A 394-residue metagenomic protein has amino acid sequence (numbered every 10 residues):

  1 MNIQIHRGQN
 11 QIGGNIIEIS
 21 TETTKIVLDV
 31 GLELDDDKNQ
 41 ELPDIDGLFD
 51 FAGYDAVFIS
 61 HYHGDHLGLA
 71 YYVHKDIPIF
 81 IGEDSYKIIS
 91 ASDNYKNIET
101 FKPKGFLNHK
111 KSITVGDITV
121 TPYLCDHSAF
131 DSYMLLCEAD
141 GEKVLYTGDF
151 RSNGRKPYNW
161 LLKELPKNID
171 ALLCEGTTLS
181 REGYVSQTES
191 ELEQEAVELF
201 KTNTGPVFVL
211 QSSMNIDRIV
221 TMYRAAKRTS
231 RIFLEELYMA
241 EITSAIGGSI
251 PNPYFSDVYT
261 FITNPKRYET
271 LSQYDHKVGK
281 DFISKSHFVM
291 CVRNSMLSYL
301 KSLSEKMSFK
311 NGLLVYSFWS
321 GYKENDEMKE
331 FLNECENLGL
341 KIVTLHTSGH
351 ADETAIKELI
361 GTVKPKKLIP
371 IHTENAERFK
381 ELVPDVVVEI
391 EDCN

Functional and structural regions predicted by a protein language model:
M1-F58, G64-D217, T221-R224, R228 (+2 more regions): His/Asp/Glu-rich metal-coordinating catalytic cores of metallo-dependent phosphodiesterases/hydrolases acting on
N10-Q11, H63-D65, D126-F130, S152 (+6 more regions): Gly/Ser/Thr-rich loops at beta-strand to alpha-helix junctions that form or flank small-molecule/cofactor-binding
Q11, R228, P265-N394: C-terminal regulatory/interaction regions
D29, G82, T147, E175 (+7 more regions): Generic beta-strand/beta-sheet core signal
G31, T177-E182, Y238-S249, H346-A355: Short connector loops at secondary-structure junctions
D36, Y86-S90, D217, A240-A245 (+2 more regions): Short, charged/polar "capping" segments at the starts of alpha-helices and the immediately preceding loops
D76-I79, I98-L107, V120, P253-F261 (+3 more regions): Active-site regions of enzymes building and remodeling cell-envelope glycoconjugates
V185-N311, I371: Hard-cation-handling environments
